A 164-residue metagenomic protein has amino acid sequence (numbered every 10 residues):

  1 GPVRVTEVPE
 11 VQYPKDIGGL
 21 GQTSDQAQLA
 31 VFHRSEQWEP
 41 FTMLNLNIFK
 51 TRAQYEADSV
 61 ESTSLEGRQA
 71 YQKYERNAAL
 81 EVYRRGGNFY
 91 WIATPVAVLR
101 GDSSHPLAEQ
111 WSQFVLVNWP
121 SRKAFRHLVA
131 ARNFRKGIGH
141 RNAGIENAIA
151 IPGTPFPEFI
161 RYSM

Functional and structural regions predicted by a protein language model:
G1-S112, H127, T154-M164: Short S/T/G/P-rich N-terminal loop/turn motif that feeds into the first structured element of a domain
N118-F125: Helix N-cap motif at beta-to-alpha junctions
H127-F134: Short amphipathic alpha-helices in soluble, non-transmembrane regions that often serve as interface/regulatory elements
H140-N142: Alpha-helical oligomerization segments
